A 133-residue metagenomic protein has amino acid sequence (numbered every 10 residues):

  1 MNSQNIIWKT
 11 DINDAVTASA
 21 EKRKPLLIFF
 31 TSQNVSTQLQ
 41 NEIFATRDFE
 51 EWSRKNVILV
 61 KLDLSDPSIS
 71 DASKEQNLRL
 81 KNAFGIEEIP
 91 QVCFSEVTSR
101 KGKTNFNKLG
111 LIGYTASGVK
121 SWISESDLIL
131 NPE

Functional and structural regions predicted by a protein language model:
N5-T10, T31-S32, F49-E75: Thiol-based oxidoreductase modules, predominantly thioredoxin-like and allied folds used for disulfide exchange
W8-P25: A short beta-strand-turn-helix
I12, V16, T37-R54: Typically the conserved alpha-helix immediately C-terminal to a functionally engaged Cys/Sec in thioredoxin-like
A20-E21, E51-R54, F84-E88: Extracellular/periplasmic catalytic domains that process cell-envelope and extracellular macromolecules
K22-S36, V92: Short active-site neighborhood of thiol/selenol oxidoreductases, capturing the structured segment around
Q33-S36, L64-I69, E87, S99-R100: Solvent-exposed loop/turn segments at secondary-structure junctions within structured extracellular/periplasmic domains
Q38-N41, A72, T104-N107: Short, solvent-exposed loop/turn and secondary-structure capping segments
F44, R79-E133: Non-catalytic, surface beta->alpha helical segment in thiol-disulfide oxidoreductase systems
